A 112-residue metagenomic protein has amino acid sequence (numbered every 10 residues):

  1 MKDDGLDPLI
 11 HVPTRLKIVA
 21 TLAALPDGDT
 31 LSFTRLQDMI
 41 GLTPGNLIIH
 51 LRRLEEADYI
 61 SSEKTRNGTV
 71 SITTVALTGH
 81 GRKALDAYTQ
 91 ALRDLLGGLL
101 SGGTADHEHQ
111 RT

Functional and structural regions predicted by a protein language model:
M1-L16, A20, A57-Y59, G103 (+1 more regions): N-terminal leader segment of winged-helix/HTH proteins
K2-D3, A23, A84-T112: Amphipathic alpha-helical dimerization/coiled-coil segments that flank or bridge DNA-binding/regulatory modules
L6-N46: N-terminal helix-turn-helix DNA-binding core of bacterial DNA-binding proteins
F33-T65, T69-V70: Canonical helix-turn-helix DNA-binding module
N67-Y88, L92: Basic, amphipathic "hinge/linker" alpha-helix immediately C-terminal to the N-terminal HTH DNA-binding motif
